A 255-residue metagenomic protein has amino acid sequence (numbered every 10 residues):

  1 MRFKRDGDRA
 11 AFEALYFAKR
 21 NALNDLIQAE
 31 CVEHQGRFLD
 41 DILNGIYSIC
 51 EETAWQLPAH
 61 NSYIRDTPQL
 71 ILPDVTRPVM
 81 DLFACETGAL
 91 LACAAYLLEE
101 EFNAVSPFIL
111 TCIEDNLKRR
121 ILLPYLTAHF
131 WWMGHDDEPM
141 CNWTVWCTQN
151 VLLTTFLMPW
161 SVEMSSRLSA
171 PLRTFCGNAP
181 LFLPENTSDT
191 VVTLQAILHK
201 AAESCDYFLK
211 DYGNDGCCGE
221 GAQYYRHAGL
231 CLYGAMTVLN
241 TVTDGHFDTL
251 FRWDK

Functional and structural regions predicted by a protein language model:
R2-G7, D40: An N-terminal structural lobe/cap that precedes and organizes the functional/catalytic core across diverse proteins
A10: Alpha-helical phosphate/pyrophosphate-handling elements in metalloenzyme active cores
E13-K255: Aromatic-lined, polymer-binding surfaces characteristic of secreted/periplasmic polysaccharide-degrading enzymes
